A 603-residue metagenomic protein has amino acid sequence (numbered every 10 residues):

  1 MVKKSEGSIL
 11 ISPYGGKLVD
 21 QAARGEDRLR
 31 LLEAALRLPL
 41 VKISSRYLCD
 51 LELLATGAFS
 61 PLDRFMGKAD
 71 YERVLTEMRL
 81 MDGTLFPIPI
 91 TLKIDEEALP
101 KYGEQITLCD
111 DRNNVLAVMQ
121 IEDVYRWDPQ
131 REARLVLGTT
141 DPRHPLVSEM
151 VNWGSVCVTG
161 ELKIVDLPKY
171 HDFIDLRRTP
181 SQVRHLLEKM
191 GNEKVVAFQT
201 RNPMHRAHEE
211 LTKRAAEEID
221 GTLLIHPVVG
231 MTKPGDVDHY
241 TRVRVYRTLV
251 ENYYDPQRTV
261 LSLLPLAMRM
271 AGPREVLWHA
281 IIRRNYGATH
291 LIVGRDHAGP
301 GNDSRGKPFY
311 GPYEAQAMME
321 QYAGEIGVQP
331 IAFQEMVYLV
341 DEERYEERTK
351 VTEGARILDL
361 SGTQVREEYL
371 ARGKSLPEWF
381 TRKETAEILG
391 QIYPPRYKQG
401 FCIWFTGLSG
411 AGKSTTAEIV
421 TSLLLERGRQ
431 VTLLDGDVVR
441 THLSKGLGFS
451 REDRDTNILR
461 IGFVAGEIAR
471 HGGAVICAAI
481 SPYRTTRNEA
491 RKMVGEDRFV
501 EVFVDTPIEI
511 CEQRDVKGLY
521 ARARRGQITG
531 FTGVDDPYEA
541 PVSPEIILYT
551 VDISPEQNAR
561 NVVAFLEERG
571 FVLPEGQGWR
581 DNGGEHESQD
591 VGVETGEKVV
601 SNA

Functional and structural regions predicted by a protein language model:
V2-Y397: Active-site cores that bind ATP or allylic diphosphates and position pyrophosphate for catalysis
G67-A69, R73, M190, Q199 (+5 more regions): Glycine-rich phosphate-binding loop of ATP-dependent small-molecule kinases
A207, P234-D238, A271-E275, G412-T416 (+3 more regions): Secondary-structure boundary/capping motif
